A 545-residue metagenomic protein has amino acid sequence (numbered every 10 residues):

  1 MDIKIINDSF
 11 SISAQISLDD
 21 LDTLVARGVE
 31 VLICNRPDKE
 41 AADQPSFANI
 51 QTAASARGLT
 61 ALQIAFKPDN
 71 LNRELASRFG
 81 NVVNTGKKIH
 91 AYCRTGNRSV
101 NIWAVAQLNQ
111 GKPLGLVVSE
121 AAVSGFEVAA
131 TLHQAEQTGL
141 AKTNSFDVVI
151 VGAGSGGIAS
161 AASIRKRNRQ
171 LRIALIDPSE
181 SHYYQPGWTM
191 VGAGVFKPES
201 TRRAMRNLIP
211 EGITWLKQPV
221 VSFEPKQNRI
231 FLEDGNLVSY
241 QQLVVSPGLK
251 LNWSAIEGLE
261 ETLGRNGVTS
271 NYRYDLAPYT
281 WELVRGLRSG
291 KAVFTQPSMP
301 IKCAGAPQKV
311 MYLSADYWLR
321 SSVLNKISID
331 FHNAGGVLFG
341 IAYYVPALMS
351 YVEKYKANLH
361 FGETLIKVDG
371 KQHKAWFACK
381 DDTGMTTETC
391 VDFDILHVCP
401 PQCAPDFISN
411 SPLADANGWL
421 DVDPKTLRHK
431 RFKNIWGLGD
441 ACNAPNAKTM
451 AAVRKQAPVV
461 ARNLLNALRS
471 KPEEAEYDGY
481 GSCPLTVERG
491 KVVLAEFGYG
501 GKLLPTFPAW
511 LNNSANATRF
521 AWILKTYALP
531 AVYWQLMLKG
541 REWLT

Functional and structural regions predicted by a protein language model:
M1-H90, A104-T143: Cys-dependent protein tyrosine phosphatase-like superfamily
T143-T214, S298-A342: Beta1-alpha1 glycine-rich phosphate/pyrophosphate-binding loop at the start of Rossmann-like nucleotide-binding domains
V149-V151, V238-K250, V391-Q402, A457: Short hydrophobic core segments
I213-S222, V238, L319-N417, P472: A Rossmann-like FAD-binding core segment of flavoenzymes
W215-S322, T383-T386, H397: FAD-binding core/adjacent interface of flavoenzyme oxidoreductases
N252-A255, E260-R288, D392-K455: FAD-site-proximal beta/loop scaffold in flavoenzymes
L438-V487: A conserved FAD-binding loop/helix module that cradles the flavin
L494-T545: C-terminal auxiliary extensions adjacent to catalytic cores
